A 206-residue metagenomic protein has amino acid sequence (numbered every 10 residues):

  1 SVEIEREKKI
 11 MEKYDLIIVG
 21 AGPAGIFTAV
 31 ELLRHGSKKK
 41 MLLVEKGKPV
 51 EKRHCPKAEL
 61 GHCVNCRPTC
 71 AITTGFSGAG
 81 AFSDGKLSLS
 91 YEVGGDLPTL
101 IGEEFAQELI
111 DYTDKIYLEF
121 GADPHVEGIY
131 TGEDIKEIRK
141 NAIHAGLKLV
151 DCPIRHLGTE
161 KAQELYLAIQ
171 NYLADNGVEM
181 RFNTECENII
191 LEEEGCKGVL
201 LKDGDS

Functional and structural regions predicted by a protein language model:
S1-I10: Short, Lys/Arg-enriched N-terminal segments with co-localized hydrophobic residues within the first ~10-30 amino acids
E12-A24, L42: Beta1/beta-strand and adjacent pyrophosphate-binding region of the FAD-binding site in flavoprotein oxidoreductases
E12-Y14, K202-S206: Core beta-strand elements of the Rossmann-like FAD/NAD(P) dinucleotide-binding domain in flavoenzyme oxidoreductases
A29, L33: Gly/Ala-rich phosphate-binding loop of Rossmann-like dinucleotide-binding domains, activating on the conserved
K39-E45: Short beta-strand "acidic-cap" motif of Rossmann-like dinucleotide-binding folds
P49-R53, K57-N176: Conserved N-terminal/central alpha/beta ligand/cofactor-binding core
A81-F82, R181, L200-L201: A general beta-strand register signal
F182-G195: A conserved short coil-to-beta-strand element within the FAD-binding core of flavoproteins
